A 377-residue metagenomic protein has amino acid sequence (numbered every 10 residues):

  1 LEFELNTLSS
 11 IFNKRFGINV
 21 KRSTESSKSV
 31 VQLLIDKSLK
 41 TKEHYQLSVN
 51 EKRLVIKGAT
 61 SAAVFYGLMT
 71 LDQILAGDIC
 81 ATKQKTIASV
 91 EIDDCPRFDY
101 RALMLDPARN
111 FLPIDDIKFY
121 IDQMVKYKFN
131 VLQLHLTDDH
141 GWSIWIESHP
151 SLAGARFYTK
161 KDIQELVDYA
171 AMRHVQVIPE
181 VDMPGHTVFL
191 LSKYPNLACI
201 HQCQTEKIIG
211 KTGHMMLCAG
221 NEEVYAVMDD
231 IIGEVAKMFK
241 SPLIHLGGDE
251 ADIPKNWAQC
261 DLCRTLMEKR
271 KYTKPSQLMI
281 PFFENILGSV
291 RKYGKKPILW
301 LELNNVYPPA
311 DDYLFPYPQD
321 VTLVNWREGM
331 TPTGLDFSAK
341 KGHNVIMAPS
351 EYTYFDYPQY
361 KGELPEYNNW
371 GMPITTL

Functional and structural regions predicted by a protein language model:
L1-F98: Contiguous, structured surface segment used for ligand recognition
E2, L47, E165, E222-L243 (+2 more regions): Substrate-binding groove of N-acetylhexosamine-processing glycoside hydrolases
S9-K21, K128-F129, K292-K295, K340-V345: Structural alpha-beta junctions
R22-T24, P179, L299, M347: A structural preference for short, hydrophobic beta-strand core positions in alpha/beta folds
S26, T137, D182-M183, L303 (+1 more regions): Residue-level "edge-of-site" marker
S26-S27, D139-H149, N305-L314: Beta-rich nucleic-acid/ligand-interaction surfaces
V64-G67, P113-I114, T333, F355-D356: Short helix/loop capping segments that flank catalytic or ligand/cofactor-binding pockets
R97-L299: Substrate-binding cleft of carbohydrate-active enzyme catalytic domains
